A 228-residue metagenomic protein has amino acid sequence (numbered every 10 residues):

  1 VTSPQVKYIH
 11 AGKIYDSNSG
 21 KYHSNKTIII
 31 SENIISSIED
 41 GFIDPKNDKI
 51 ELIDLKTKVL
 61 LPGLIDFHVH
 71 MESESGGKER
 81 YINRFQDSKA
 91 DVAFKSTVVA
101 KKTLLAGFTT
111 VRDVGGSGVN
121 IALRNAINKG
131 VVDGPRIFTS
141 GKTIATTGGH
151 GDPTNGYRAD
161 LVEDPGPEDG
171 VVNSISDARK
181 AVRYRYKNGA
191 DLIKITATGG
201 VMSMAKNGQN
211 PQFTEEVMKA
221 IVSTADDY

Functional and structural regions predicted by a protein language model:
P4-Q5: Boundary of Sec targeting at the N-terminus
G12, I28, N33, T57 (+6 more regions): Divalent metal-coordination and catalytic microenvironments
I14, S19-L61: Histidine-rich, glycine-flanked metal-binding segment
K58-K129, T147-T154, E216: Metal-associated gating/positioning segment near the N- to mid-region
H70, S140-I144, T198: Active-site beta-loop-alpha junctions enriched in small/polar residues
Y81-F94, Y157-K180: Active-site mouth loops of central-metabolism enzymes
N125, K129-T146, G208-Y228: Alpha-helix-loop-beta-strand connector modules within alpha/beta enzyme cores
D177-Y228: Histidine/acidic residue-rich metal-binding segments in metalloenzymes
